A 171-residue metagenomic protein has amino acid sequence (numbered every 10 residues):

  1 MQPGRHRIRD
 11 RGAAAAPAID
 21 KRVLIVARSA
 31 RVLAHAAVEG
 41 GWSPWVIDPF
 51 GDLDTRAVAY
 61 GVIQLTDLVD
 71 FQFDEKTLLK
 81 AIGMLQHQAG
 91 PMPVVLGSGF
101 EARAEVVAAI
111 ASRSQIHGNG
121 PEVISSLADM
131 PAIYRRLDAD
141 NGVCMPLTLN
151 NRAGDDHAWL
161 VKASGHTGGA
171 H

Functional and structural regions predicted by a protein language model:
M1-A132: ATP-binding N-terminal substructure of ATP-dependent carboxylate-amine bond-forming enzymes
A15-A18, A153, S164-T167: Solvent-exposed alpha-helices and their adjacent loops that cap or buttress functional pockets in soluble metabolic
K21, D156-W159: A generic secondary-structure signal marking the coil-to-beta-strand transition
A89, V143, D155: Structured loop/turn residues at beta-strand edges in well-structured enzyme cores
D129-G142, P146-T148: Short, glycine-/small-residue-rich phosphate/pyrophosphate-handling segment
T148-D156: Short acidic low-complexity segments
A158-H171: Glycine-rich phosphate-binding loop of ATP-grasp-fold ATP-dependent ligases
